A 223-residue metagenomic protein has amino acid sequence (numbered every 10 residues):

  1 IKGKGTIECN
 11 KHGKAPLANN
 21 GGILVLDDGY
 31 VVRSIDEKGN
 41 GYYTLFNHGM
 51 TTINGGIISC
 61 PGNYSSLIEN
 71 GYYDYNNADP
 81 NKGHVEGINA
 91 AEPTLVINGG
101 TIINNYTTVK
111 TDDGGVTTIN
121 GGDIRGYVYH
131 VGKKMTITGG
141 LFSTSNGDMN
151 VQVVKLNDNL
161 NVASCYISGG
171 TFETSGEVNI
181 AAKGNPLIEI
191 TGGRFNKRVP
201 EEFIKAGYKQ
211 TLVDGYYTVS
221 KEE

Functional and structural regions predicted by a protein language model:
I1-N10, P16-Y64, E69-Y106, K110-N146 (+4 more regions): Surface-exposed loop/turn motifs in large extracellular/passenger domains
A206-T211: Extracellular disulfide-bonded cysteine-rich modules/repeats
